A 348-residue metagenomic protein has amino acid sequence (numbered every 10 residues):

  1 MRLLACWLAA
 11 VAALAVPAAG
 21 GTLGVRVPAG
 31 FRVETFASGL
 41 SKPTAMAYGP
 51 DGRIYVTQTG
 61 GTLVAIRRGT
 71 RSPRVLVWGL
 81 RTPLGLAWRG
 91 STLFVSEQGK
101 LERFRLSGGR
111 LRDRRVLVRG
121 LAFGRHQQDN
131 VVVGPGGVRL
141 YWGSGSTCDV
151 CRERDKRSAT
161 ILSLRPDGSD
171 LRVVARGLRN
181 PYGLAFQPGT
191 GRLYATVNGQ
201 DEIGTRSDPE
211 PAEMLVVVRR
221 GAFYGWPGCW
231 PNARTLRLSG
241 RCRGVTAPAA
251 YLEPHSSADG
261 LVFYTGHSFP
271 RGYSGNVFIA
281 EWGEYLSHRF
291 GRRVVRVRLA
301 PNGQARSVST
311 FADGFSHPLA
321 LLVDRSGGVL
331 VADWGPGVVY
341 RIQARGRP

Functional and structural regions predicted by a protein language model:
G21-V27, T92, Q128, S146-D149 (+6 more regions): Beta-propeller domain segments
E34-G61, S256-F263, I279-A280: Beta-strand-rich domains and repeat architectures in extracellular enzymes and scaffolds, especially beta-propellers
T35-S41, V75-L80, L117-F123, V173-G177 (+2 more regions): Surface loop/turn motifs at the tips and blade-to-blade linkers of beta-strand repeat domains
A37, T44-A47, L84-A87, V132 (+3 more regions): Conserved beta-strand position repeated across blades of beta-propeller domains
G39-K42, T59, G79-T82, R89 (+8 more regions): Beta-rich catalytic cores
Y55-T57, V95, Y141-G143, Y194-V197 (+2 more regions): Residue position within the beta-strands of beta-propeller blades
V64-A65, G69-T92: Blade-loop segments of beta-propeller domains
G99-P135, G143-C148, A175: Asp-box/WD-like beta-propeller blade repeats and closely related beta-sheet repeat scaffolds
